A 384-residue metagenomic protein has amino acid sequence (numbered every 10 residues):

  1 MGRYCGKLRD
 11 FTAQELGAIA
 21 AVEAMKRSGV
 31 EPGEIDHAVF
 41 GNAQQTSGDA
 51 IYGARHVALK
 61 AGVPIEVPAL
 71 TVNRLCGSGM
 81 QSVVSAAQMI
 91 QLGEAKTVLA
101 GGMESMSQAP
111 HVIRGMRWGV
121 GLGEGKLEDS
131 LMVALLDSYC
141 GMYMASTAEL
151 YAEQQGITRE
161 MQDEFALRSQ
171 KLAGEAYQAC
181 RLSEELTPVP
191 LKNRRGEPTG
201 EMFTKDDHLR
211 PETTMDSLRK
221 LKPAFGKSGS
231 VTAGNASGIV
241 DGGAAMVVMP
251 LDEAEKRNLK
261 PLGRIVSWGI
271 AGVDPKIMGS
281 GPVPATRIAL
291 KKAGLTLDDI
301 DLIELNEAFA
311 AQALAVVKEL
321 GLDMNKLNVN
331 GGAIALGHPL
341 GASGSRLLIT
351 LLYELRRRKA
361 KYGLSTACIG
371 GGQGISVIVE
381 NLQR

Functional and structural regions predicted by a protein language model:
M1-A43, S47-A61, I65-P68, T147-R159 (+5 more regions): Conserved active-site "lid/cap" helical segment
M1-F11, E23, L127, T214-S280 (+5 more regions): Condensing-enzyme catalytic core mediating Claisen C-C bond formation in acyl metabolism
R9-I19, R27, M161-K256, E319-K326: N-terminal extracellular/periplasmic Venus flytrap/periplasmic-binding protein-like
F11, N42-T97, S138-M144, E212-G238 (+3 more regions): Conserved catalytic cysteine-centered active-site region of acyl-thioester-dependent Claisen-condensing enzymes
R74-E104, A152-R181, M246-D252, V317 (+2 more regions): Active-site-proximal alpha-helical scaffold in enzymes
T97-L150: Flexible glycine-/small-residue-enriched beta->alpha junction loops that bind anionic phosphate/pyrophosphate groups
S146-E149, E185, R195, V266-A335: Active-site pocket-lining segment
